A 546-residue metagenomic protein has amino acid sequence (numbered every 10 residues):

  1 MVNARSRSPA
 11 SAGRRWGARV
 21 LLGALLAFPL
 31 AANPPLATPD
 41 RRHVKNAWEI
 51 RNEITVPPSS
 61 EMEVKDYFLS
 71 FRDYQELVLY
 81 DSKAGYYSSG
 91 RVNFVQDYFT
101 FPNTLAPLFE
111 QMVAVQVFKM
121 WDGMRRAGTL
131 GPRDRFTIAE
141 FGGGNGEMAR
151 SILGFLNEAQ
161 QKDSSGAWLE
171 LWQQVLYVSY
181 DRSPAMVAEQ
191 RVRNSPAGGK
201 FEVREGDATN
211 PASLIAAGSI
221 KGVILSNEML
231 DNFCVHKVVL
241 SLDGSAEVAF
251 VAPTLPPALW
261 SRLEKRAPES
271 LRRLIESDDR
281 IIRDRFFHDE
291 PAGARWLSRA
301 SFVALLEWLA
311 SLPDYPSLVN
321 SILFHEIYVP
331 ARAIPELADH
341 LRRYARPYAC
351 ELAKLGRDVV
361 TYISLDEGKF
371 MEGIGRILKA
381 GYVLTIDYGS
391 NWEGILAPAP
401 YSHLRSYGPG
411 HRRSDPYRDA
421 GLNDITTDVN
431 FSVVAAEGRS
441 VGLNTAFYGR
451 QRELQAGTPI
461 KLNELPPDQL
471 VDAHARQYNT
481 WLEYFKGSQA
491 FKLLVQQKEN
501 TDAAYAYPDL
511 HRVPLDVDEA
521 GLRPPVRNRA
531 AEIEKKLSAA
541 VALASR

Functional and structural regions predicted by a protein language model:
M1-H43: N-terminal mitochondrial targeting presequence
L36-F141, N145-K221, V238, P467-Q469 (+1 more regions): Rossmann-like AdoMet
G143, M229, I386-G389: Short, well-ordered beta-to-alpha junction loops that form the rim of enzyme active sites and present histidine/acidic
R150, C234-H236, I395-L396: Short glycine-/acidic-enriched loop or helix-start segments at secondary-structure transitions that form or flank
P211-N232, Y362-R376: Conserved adenosine/adenylate-binding substructure
V223-H340, P400-Y407: A mobile, often basic/glycine-rich helix-loop segment that functions as the active-site lid/recognition loop
P313-R546: Long, Lys/Arg- and hydrophobic-enriched amphipathic alpha-helices
